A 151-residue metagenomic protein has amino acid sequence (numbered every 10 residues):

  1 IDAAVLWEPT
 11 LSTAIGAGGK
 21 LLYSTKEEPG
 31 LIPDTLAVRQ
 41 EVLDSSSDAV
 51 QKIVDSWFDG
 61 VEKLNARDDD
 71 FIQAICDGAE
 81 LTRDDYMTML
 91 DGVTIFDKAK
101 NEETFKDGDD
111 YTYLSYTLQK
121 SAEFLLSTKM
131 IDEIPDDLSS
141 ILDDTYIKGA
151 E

Functional and structural regions predicted by a protein language model:
I1-A79: Pocket-lining segment of extracytoplasmic ligand-binding domains
V5, Y23, D85, I134-P135: A generic structural-conservation signal
P9, E27, M89, L138-S139: Residue-level "edge-of-site" marker
A14, L31-P33, V93-T94, L142-Y146: Short secondary-structure boundary/hinge segments and terminal tails
S24, D34, T82, D97-K98 (+1 more regions): Helix N-terminus capping/helix-initiation residues
I32, L43-D44, K106, D132 (+1 more regions): Generic, ordered loop/turn and secondary-structure boundary motif
D44-M130: Secondary-structure end/capping motifs
L118-E151: Conserved C-terminal helix/tail region of periplasmic/extracytoplasmic solute-binding proteins
